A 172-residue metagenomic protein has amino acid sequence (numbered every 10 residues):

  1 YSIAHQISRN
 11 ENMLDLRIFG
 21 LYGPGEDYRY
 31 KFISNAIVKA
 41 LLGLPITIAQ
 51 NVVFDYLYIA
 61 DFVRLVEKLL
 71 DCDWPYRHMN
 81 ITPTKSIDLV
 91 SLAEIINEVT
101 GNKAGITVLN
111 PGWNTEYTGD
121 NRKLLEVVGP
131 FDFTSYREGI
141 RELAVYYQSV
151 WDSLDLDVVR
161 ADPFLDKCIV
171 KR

Functional and structural regions predicted by a protein language model:
Y1-R17, A40-L41: Active-site Tyr-X1-5-Lys
S2, Y22-S34, L42-L44, I59-A60 (+3 more regions): Glycine/proline-rich active-site loop of Rossmann-fold NAD(P)-dependent oxidoreductases
P24-Y30, N51-V63, M79-E98, T115-Y117 (+2 more regions): Substrate-binding strand-loop-helix patch in Rossmann-like NAD(P)-dependent oxidoreductase/epimerase domains
K39-G43, L69-D73, V127, Y146-V150: Generic structural signal for alpha-helix termini and adjacent loop/cap motifs
A40-L41, I96, T100: Hydrophobic aliphatic residues
N51, Y76-M79, V90-A93, G101-R122 (+1 more regions): C-terminal "lid/loop" region of Rossmann-like NAD(P)-dependent oxidoreductases
V66-L70, A93-I96, N121, I140-Y147: Hydrophobic "lid"/C-terminal helical patch of Rossmann-like NAD(P)-dependent dehydrogenase/epimerase domains
Y136-R172: Amphipathic terminal alpha-helices
